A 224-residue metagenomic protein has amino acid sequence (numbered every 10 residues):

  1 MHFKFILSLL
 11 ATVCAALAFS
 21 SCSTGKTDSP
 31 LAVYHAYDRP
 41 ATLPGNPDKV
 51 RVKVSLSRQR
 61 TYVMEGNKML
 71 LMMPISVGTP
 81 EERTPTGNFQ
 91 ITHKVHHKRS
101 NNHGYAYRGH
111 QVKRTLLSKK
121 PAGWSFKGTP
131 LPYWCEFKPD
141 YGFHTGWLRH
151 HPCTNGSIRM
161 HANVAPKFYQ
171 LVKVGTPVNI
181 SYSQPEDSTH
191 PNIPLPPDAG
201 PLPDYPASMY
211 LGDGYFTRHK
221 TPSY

Functional and structural regions predicted by a protein language model:
M1-S20: Sec-dependent bacterial lipoprotein signal peptides
A16-L43: Bacterial Sec signal peptide processing site at the extreme N-terminus
C22, K26-T27, Y105-Y224: Exported/periplasmic cell-wall-interacting domains
H35-R51, L56-S57, L71-T79, G87-F89 (+3 more regions): N-terminal post-signal-peptidase region of extra-cytosolic proteins
P47-K49, L56-Q59, L70-M72, T84-N88 (+4 more regions): Extracytoplasmic
S57-Q59, G66-M69, G78-P80, K94-H97 (+4 more regions): Solvent-exposed coil/turn segments that connect beta secondary-structure elements in extracytoplasmic/periplasmic
M73-P74, E82-T84, N102, T154-S157 (+1 more regions): A short, polar/proline- and glycine-enriched secondary-structure boundary/capping micro-motif
T84-Y107, F168-Q170, V174: Short, surface-exposed secondary-structure junctions/capping segments
